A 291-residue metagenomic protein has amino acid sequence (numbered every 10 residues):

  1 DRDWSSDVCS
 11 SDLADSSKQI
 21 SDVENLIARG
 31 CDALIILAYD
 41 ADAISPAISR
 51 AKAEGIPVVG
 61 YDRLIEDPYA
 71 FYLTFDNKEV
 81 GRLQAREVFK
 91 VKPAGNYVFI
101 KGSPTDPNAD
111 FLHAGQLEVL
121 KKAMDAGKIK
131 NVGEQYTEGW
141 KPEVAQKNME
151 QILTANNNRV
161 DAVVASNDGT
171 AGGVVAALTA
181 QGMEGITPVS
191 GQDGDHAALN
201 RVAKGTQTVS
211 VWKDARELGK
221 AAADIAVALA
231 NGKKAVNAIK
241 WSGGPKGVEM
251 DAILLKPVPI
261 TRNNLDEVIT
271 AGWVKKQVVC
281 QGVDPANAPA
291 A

Functional and structural regions predicted by a protein language model:
D1-A291: A residue-level marker of the well-folded mature domains of exported/periplasmic proteins
